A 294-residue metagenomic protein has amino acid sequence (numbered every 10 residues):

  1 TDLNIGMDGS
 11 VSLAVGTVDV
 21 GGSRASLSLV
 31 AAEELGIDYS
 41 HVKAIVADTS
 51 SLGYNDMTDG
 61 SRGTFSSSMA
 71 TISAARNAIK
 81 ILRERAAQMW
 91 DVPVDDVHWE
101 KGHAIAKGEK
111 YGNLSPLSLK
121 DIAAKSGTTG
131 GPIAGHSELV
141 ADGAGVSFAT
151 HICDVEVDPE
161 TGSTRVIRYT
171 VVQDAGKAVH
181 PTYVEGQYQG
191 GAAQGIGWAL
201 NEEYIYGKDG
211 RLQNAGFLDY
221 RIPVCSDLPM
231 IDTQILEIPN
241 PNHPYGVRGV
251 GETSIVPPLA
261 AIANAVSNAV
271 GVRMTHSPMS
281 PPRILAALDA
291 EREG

Functional and structural regions predicted by a protein language model:
T1-G294: Cofactor-binding beta-sheet edge motifs in enzyme active sites
